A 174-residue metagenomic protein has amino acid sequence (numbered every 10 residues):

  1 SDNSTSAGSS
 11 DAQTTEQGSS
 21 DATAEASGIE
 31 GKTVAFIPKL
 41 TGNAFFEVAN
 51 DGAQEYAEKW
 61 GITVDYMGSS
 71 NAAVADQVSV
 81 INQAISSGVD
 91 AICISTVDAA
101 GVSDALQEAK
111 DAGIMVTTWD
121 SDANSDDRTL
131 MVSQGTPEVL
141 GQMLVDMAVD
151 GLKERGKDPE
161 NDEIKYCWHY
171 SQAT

Functional and structural regions predicted by a protein language model:
S1-T174: A residue-level marker of the well-folded mature domains of exported/periplasmic proteins
